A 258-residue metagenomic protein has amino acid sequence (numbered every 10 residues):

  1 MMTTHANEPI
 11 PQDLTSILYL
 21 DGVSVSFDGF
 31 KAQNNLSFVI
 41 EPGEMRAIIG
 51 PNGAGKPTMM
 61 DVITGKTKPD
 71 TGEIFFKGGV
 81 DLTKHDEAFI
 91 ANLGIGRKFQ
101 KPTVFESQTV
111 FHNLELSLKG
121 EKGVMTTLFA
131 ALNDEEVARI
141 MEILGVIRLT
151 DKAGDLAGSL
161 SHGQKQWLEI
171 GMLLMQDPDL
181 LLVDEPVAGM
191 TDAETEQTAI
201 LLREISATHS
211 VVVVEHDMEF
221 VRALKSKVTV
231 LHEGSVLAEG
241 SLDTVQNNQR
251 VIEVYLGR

Functional and structural regions predicted by a protein language model:
I49-P51: The feature captures the beta-strand-to-loop junction immediately N-terminal to the Walker
T64: Helix-to-loop junction immediately C-terminal to a conserved catalytic motif
E73-L93: ABC ATPase NBD Q-loop/coupling interface
T83-K84, I143-Q164: Conserved ABC nucleotide-binding domain
T127-K152, I200: Conserved ABC ATPase "signature" region
L181-E185: Catalytic Walker B motif of ABC-type/P-loop ATPase nucleotide-binding domains
